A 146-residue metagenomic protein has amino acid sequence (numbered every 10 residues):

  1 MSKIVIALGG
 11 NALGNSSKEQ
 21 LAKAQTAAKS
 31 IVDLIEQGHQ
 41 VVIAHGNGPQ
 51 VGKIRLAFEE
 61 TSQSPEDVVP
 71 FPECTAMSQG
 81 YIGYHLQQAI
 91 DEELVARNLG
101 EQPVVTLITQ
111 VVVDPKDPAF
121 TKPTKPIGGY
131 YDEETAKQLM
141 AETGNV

Functional and structural regions predicted by a protein language model:
M1-P49, K53-E60, P70, C74: N-terminal glycine-/serine-/threonine-rich phosphate-binding loop
T61-V146: Ligand-binding beta-strand-loop-alpha-helix segment within the catalytic cores of soluble metabolic enzymes
